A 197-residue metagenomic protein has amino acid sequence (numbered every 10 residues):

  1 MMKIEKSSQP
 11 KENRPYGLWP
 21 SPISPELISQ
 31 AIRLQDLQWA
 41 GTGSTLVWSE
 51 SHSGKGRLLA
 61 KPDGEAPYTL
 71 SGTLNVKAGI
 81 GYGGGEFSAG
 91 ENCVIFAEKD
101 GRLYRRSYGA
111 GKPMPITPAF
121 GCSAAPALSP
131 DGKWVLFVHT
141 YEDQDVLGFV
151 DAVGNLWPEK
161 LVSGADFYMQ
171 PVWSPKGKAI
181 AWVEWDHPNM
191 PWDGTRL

Functional and structural regions predicted by a protein language model:
K3-R33, P62-Y82, R106-C122, G148-M169 (+1 more regions): Multi-bladed beta-propeller domains
I4-Q9, W39, T45-V47: N-terminal presequences and immediately downstream first alpha-helices
S29-T45, L74-C93, F120-V135, A165-I180: Conserved beta-propeller blade repeats
T42, G54, G90-E91, A97-D100 (+5 more regions): Short loop/turn segments that connect beta-strands within the blades of beta-propeller domains, predominantly WD40
G43, G154-N155, K178, M190-P191: Short, solvent-exposed loop/turn segments that connect beta-strands within catalytic domains and beta-strand-rich
V47-S71: Short N-terminal amphipathic alpha-helices
E50-L58, N75-G81, I95-Y104, P118-S123 (+3 more regions): A flexible loop/linker signature enriched in serine peptidases of the S9 family
